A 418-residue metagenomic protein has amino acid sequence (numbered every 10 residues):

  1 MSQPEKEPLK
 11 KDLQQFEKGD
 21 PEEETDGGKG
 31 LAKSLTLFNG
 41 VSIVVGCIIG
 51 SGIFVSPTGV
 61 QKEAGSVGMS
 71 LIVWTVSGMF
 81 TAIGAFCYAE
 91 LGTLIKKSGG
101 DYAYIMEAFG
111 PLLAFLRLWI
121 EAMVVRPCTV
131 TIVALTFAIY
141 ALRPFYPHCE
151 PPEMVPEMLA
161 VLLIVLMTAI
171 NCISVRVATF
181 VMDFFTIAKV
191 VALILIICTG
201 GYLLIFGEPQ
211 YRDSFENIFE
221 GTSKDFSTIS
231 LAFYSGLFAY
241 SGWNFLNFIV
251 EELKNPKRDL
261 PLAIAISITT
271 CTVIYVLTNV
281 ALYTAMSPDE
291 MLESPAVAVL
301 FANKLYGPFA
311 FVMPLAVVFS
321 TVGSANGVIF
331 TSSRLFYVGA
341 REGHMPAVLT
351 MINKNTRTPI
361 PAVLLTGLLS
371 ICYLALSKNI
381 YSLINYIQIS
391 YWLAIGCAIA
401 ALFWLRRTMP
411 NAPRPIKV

Functional and structural regions predicted by a protein language model:
M1-G68, T81-F86, K97-S98: Membrane-interface "cap" regions at the ends of multi-pass membrane proteins
G28-L31, S70, H148-V155, F184-L315: Helix-loop-helix junctions that connect adjacent transmembrane segments in multi-pass membrane transporters
V45, I49, I72, V76-F80 (+11 more regions): Lipid-exposed faces of alpha-helical membrane segments in multi-pass integral membrane proteins
G59, T81-I164, T168-C172, V177 (+2 more regions): Hydrophobic transmembrane alpha-helices that form the core helical bundles of multi-pass secondary transporters
K62-S66, L94-S98, A108-L113, E251-D259 (+2 more regions): Juxtamembrane helix-boundary/capping and inter-helix hinge elements in multi-pass membrane proteins
A103-Y104, G110, R143-P147, F219-E220 (+3 more regions): TM-loop-TM module centered on a large, flexible mid-protein loop between adjacent transmembrane helices in multi-pass
F145, I170-S174, Y202-F206, V280-A285 (+2 more regions): Helix-loop junctions at the membrane-solvent interface of multi-pass transporters, primarily the C-terminal
L349-R357, I395-V418: C-terminal membrane-solvent junction of multi-pass transporters and transport-like membrane proteins
